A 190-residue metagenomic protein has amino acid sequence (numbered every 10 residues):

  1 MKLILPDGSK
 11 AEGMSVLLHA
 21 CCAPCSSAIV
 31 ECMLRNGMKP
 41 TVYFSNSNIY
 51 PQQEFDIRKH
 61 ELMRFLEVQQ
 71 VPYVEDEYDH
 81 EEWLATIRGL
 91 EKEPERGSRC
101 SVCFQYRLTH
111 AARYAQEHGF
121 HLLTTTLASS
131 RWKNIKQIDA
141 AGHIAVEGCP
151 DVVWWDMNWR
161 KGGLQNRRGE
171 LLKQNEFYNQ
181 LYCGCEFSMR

Functional and structural regions predicted by a protein language model:
M1-R190: Nucleotide-activated chemistry modules centered on ATP-dependent adenylation/adenylyltransferase
